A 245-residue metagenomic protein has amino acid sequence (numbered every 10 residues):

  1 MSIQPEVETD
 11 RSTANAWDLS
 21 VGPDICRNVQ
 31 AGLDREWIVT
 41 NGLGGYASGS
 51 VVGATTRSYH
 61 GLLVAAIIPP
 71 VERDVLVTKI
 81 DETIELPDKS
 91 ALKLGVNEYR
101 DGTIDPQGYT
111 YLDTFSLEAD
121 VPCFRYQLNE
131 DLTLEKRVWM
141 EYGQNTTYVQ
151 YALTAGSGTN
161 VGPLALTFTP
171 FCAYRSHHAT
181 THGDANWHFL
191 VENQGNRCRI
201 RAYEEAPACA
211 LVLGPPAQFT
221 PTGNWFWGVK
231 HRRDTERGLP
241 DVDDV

Functional and structural regions predicted by a protein language model:
M1-V245: Terminal accessory carbohydrate-recognition/targeting modules of carbohydrate-active enzymes
